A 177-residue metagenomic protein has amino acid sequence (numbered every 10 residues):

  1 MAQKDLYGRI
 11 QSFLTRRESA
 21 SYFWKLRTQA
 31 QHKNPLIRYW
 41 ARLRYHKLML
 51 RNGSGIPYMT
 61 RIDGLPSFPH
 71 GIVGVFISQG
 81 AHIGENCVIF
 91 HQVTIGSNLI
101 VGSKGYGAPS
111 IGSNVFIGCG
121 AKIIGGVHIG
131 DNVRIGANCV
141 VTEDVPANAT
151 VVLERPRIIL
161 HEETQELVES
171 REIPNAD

Functional and structural regions predicted by a protein language model:
M1-G53, E163-D177: Terminal amphipathic alpha-helical/low-complexity segments used for targeting or macromolecular assembly
R27, H70-G71: Short, flexible active-site loops
N52, Y58, D63-L65, P69-H70 (+11 more regions): Left-handed beta-helix
I158-E162: A short beta-to-alpha transition loop/helix N-cap that caps and shapes the active-site region
